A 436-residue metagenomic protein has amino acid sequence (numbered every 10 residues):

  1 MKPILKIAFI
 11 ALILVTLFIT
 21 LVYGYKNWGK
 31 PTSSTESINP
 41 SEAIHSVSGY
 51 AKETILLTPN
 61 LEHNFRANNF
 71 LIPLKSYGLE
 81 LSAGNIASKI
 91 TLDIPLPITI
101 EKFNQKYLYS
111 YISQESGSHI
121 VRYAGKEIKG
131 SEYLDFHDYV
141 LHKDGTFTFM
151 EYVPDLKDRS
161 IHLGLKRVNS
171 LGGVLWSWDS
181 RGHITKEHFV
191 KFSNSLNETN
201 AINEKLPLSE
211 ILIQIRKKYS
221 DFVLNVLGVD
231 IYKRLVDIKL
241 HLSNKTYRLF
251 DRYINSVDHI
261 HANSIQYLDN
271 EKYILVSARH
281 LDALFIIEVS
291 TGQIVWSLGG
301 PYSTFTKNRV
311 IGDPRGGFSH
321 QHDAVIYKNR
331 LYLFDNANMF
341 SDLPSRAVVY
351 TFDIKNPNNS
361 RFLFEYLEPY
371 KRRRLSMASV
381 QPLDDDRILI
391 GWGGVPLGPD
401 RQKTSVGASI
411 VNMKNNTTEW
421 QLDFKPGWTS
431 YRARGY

Functional and structural regions predicted by a protein language model:
M1-L14: N-terminal Sec-pathway targeting helices
F18-Y436: Histidine-/acidic-rich catalytic cores in large beta-rich domains
